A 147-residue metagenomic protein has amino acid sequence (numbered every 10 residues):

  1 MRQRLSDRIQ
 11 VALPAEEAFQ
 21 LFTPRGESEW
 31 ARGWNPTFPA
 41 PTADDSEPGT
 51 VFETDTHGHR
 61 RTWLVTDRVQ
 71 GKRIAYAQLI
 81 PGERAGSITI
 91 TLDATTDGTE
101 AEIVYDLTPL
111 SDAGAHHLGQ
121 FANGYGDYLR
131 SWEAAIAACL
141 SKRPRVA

Functional and structural regions predicted by a protein language model:
M1-D44: Hydrophobic ligand-binding cavity/cleft-lining segments
M1-Q3, H57, R84: Residue-level preference for beta-strand/loop junctions
S6-R8, V51-E53, A75, T89-T91 (+1 more regions): Beta-strand secondary-structure signal
D7-I9, R61-D67, Q78, G86-A94: Hydrophobic/aromatic beta-strand elements that line small-molecule binding cavities or substrate pockets in beta-rich
A12-E16, T66-G71, T91-E100: A short, structured loop/turn motif at beta-sheet edges
E16, Q20, D67, R130 (+2 more regions): Replace "anionic and nucleotidyl ligands
G26, F38-P81, A138-A147: Glycine-rich portal/gate segments that line the openings of hydrophobic small-molecule binding cavities
I80-S131: Beta-strand/loop substructures that line and gate deep hydrophobic ligand-binding cavities in soluble
